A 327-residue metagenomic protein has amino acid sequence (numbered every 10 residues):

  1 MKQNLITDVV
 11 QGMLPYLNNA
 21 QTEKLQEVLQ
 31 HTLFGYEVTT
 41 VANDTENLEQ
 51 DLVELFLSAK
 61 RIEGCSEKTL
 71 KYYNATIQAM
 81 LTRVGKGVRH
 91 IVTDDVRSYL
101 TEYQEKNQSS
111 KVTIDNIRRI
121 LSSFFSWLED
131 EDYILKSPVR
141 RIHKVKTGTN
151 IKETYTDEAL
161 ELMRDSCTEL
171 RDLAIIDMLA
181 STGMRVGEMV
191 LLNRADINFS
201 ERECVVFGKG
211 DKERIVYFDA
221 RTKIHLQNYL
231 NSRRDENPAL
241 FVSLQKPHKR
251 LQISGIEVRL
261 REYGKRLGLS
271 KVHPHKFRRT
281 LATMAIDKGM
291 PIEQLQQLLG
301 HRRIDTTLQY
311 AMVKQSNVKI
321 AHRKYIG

Functional and structural regions predicted by a protein language model:
M1-N43: N-terminal helical hairpins
T32-N43, D51-I151: N-terminal core-binding DNA-recognition domain of tyrosine recombinases/integrases
N43, T154, K209-G210, L299 (+1 more regions): Catalytic-site neighborhood detector that most strongly recognizes the C-terminal catalytic loop/helix of tyrosine
Q78, S122, L173-G187, E203-C204 (+1 more regions): Short pre-functional
I134, K146-N150, D157-V186, G210-K212: Basic, Lys/Arg- and aromatic-enriched nucleic-acid-binding interface segment
D177, S181, R278-H301: C-terminal catalytic core of tyrosine-transesterase DNA break-rejoin enzymes
T182, G187, L191-H225: Conserved tyrosine-mediated DNA breakage-rejoining catalytic core shared by Y-recombinases
D219-L269: Active-site/catalytic core of tyrosine-dependent DNA strand-transfer enzymes
